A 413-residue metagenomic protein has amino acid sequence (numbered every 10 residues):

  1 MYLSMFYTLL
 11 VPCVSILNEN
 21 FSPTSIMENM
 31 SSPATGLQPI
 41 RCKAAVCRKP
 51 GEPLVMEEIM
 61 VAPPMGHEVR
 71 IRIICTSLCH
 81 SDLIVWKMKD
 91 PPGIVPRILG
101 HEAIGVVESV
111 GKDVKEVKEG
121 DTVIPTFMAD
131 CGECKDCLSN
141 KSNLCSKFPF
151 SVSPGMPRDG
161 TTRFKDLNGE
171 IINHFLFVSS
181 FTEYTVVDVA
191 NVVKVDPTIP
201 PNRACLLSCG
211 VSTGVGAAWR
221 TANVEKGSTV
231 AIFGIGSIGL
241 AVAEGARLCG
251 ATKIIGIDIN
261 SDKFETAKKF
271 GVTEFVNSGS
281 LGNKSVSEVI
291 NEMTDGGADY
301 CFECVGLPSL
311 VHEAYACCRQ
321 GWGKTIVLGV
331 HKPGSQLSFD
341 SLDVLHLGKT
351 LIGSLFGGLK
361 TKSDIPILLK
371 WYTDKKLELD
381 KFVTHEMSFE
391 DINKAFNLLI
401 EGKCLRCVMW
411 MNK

Functional and structural regions predicted by a protein language model:
S4, N20-I40, V289, G296 (+2 more regions): C-terminal hydrophobic helical "lid"/dimerization subdomain of Rossmann-like NAD(P)H-dependent oxidoreductases
T35, M60-V61, I94-G100, I172-F177 (+2 more regions): Short Gly/Pro-enriched turn/cap motifs at secondary-structure boundaries
A62-T76, K89-L138, N143, S151 (+1 more regions): Glycine-rich beta-strand-centered segment in the early N-terminal region that forms part of a ligand/cofactor-binding
E116-E119, T213, K226, G321: Short, flexible surface segments
C131-F233, L281: NAD(P)H dinucleotide-binding glycine-rich loop of Rossmann-like/cofactor-binding domains, especially the beta1-alpha1
K226, I232-I235, R247-E313, G334: Adenosine-nucleotide cofactor-binding segment
G239-L240: N-terminal Rossmann-fold NAD(P) dinucleotide-binding loop
G250-A251, S261, K268, T273 (+4 more regions): Glycine-rich phosphate-binding loop and adjacent beta-alpha segment of Rossmann(oid) nucleotide-cofactor-binding
